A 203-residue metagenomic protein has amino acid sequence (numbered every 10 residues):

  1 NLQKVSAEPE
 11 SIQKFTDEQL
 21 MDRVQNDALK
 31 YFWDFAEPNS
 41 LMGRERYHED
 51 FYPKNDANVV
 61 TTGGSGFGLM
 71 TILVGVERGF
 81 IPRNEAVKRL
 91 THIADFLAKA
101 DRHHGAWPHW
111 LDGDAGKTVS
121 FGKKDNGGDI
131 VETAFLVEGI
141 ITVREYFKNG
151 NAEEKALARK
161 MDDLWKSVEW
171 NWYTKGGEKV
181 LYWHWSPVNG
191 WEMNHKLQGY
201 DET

Functional and structural regions predicted by a protein language model:
V5-A57, H104-A106: Low-complexity, Ser/Thr/Pro/Gly-enriched N-terminal "stalk/linker" regions
E8-L20, G66-I81, F96, F135-G150 (+1 more regions): Well-ordered alpha-helical scaffold segments within catalytic/enzyme domains
E10, E18-V24, G105-A134, T142 (+1 more regions): Extended ligand-binding clefts on enzyme/binding-domain cores
M21-W33, L69, V87-A98, V137 (+2 more regions): Hydrophobic core segments within long, regular secondary-structure runs in both alpha- and beta-rich folds
W33-E37, K99-R102, E145, Y173: Charged/polar positions within long, soluble alpha-helices
N39-E45, F80-A86, G150-A158: Surface-exposed patches in mature extracellular/periplasmic domains of secreted proteins
N58-G66, M70-N126: Membrane helical hairpin/interfacial module
